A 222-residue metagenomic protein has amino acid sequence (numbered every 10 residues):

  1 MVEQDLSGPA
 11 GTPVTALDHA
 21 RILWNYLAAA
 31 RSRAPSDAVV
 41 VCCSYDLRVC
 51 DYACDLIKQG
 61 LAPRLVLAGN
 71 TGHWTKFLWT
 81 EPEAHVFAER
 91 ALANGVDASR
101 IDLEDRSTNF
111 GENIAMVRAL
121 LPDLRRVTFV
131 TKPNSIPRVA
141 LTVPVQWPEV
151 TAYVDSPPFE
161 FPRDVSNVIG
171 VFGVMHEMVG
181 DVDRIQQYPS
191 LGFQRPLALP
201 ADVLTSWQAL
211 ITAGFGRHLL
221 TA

Functional and structural regions predicted by a protein language model:
M1-M178: A structural signal for short, hydrophobic/glycine-enriched beta-strand patches
V165-A222: A conserved mid-domain beta-alpha-beta active-site/ligand-binding segment of alpha/beta enzyme cores
